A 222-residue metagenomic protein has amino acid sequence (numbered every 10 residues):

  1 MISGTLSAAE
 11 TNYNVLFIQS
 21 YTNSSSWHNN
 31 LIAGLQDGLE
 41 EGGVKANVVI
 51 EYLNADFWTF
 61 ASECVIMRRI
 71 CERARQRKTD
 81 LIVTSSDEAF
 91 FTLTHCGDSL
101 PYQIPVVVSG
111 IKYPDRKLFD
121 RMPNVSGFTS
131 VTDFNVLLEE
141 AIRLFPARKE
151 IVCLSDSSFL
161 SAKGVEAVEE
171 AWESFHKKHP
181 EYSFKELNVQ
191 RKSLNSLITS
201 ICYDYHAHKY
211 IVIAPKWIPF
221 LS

Functional and structural regions predicted by a protein language model:
G4-S222: Short hydrophobic alpha-helices and adjacent helix-cap/hinge residues
